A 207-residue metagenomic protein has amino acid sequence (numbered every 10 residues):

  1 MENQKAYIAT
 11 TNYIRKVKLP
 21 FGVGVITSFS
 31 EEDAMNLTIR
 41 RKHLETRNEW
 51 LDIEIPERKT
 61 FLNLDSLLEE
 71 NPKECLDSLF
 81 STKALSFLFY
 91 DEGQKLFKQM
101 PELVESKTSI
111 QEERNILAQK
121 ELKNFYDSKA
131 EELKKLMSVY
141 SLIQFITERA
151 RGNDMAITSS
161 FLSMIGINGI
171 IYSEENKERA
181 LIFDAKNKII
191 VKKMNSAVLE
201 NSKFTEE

Functional and structural regions predicted by a protein language model:
M1-E207: Active-site and NAD+-binding cores of ADP-ribose-processing enzymes
